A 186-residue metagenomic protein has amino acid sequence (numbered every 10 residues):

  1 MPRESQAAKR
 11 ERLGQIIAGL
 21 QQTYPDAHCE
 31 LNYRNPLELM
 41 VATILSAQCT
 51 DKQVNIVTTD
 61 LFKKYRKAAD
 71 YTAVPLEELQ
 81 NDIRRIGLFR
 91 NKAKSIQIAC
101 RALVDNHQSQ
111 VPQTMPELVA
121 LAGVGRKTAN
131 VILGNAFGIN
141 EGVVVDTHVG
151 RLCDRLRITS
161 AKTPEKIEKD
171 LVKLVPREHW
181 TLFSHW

Functional and structural regions predicted by a protein language model:
P2-W186: Catalytic cores of DNA base-excision repair glycosylases
